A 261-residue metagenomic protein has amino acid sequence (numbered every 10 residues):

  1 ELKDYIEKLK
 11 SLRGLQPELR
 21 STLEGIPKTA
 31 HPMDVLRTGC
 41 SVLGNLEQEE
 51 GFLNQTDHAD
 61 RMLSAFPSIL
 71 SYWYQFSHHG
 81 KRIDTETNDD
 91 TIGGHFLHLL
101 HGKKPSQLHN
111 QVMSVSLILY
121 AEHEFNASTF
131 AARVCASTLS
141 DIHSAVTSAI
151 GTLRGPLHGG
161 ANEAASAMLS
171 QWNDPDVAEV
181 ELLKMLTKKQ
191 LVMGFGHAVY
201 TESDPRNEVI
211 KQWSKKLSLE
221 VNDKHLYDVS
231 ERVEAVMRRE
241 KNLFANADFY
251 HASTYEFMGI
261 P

Functional and structural regions predicted by a protein language model:
E1-P261: Hydrophobic alpha-helical bundle cores within soluble ligand-binding/oligomerization subdomains
